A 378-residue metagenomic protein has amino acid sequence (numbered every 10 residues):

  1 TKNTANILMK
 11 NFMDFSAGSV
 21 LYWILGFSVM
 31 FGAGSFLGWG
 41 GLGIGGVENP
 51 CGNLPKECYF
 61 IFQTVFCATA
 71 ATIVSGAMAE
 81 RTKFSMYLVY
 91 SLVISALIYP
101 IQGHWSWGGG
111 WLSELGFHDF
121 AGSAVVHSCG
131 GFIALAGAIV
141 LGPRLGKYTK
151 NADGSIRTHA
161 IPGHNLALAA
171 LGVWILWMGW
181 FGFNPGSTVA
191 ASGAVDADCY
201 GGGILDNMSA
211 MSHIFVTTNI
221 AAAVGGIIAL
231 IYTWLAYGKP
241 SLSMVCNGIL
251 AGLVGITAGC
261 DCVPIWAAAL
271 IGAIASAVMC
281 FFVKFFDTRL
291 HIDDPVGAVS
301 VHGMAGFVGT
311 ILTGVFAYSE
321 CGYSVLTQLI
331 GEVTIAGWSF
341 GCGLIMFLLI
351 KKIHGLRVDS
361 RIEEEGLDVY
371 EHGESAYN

Functional and structural regions predicted by a protein language model:
T1-N378: Hydrophobic alpha-helical transmembrane bundles of multi-pass membrane proteins
